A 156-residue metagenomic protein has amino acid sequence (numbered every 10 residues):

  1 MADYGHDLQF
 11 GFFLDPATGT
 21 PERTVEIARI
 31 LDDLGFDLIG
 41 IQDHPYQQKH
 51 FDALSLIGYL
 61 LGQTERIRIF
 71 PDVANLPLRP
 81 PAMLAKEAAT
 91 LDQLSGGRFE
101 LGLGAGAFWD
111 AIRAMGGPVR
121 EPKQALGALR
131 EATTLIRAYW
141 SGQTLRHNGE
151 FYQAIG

Functional and structural regions predicted by a protein language model:
M1-T64, F70: N-terminal beta1-alpha1-beta2 module of alpha/beta enzyme domains
A2-H6, P80-G156: Internal, glycine-rich beta/alpha segment that forms the wall or movable "lid" of small-molecule/cofactor binding
P16-T18, P45, N75, A105-W109 (+1 more regions): Active-site-proximal loop/turn and secondary-structure-junction residues that shape catalytic pockets, frequently
T18, H50, L78-P81, L126: Short, solvent-exposed loop/helix junctions and linker helices that flank or host conserved functional motifs
P21, A74, V119-P122: Active-site oxyanion-binding pockets that recognize sulfate/phosphate
T24, A28, I39, L78-M83 (+1 more regions): Conserved N-terminal glycine/acidic-rich loop preference
L34-I39, Q63-I67, L94-R98, A125-L129: Glycine-rich loops and low-complexity Gly/Arg-rich segments that provide flexible linkers or classic glycine-based
R68-P81: Structural motif corresponding to the early beta-alpha repeats
